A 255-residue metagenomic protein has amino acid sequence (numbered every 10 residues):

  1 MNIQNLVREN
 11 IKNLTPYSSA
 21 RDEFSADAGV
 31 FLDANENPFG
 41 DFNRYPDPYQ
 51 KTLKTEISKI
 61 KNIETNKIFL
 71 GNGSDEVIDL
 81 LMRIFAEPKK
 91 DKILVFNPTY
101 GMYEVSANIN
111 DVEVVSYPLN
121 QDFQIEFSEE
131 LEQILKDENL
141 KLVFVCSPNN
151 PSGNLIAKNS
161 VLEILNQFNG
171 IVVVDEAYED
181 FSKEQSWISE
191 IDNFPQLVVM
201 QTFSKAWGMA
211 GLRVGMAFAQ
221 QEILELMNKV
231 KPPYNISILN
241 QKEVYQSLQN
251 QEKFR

Functional and structural regions predicted by a protein language model:
M1-I60, E138-N139: N-terminal "arm"/small-domain region of PLP-dependent enzymes with the aminotransferase-like
P38-N43, P151-N154, G208-M209: A short acidic, helix-capping loop that chelates divalent metal ions and anchors anionic groups
K54-K92, N110: Phosphate-binding glycine-rich loop
E56, N159-Q167, S189-F194, L226: Catalytic-core regions built around general acid/base machinery
I68, G170, Q196-L197: Short, conserved active-site loop motifs that form the nucleotide-linked donor/cofactor pocket
E87-V145: PLP-dependent aminotransferase-like
Q121-D180: Active-site phosphate-binding strand-loop segment of PLP-dependent enzymes
Q196-R255: PLP-dependent aminotransferase class I/II
